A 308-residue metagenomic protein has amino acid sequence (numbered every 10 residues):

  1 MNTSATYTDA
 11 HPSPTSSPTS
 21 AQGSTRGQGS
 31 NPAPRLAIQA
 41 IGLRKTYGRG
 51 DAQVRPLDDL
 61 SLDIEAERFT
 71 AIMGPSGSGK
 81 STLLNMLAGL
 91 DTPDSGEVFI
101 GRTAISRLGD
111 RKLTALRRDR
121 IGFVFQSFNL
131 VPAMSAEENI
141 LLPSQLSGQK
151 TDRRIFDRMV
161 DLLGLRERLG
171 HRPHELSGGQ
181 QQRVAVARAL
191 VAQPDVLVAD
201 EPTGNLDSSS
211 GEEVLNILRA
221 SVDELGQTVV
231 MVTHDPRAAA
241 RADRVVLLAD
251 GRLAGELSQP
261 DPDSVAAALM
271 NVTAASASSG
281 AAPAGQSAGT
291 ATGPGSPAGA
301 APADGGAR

Functional and structural regions predicted by a protein language model:
S4-P34, A274-A307: Intrinsically disordered, low-complexity terminal tails and inter-domain linkers enriched for S/T/G/P/D/E
R35-A242, L247-L248, L253: ABC family nucleotide-binding domain
R252-A277: Conserved beta-strand-loop-alpha-helix hinge in the C-terminal portion of ABC ATPase nucleotide-binding domains
